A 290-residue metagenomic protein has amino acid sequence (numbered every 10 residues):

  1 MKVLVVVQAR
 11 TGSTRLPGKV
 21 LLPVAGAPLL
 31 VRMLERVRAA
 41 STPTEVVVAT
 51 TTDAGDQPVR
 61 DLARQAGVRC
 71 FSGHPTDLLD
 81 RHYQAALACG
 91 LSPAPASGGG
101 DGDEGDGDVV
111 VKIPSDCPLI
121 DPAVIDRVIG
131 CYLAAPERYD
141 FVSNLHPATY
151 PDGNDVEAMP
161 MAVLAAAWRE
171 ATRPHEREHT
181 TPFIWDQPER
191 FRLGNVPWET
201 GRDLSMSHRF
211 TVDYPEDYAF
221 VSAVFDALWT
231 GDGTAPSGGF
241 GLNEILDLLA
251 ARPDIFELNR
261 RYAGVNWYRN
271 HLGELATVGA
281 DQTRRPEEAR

Functional and structural regions predicted by a protein language model:
K2-T50: N-terminal glycine-rich phosphate-binding loop and ensuing alpha1 helix
V31-G98, G105-G107: Conserved N-terminal catalytic core of the sugar/cofactor nucleotidyltransferase
P75-T76, C117-L119: Acidic metal-phosphate-binding loop of nucleotide-sugar-dependent transferases
Q84, C89-L91, D121-T149: Conserved donor-nucleotide/metal-binding helix-loop-beta segment in metal-dependent transferases, i.e., the alpha-helix
V110: Short aromatic/hydrophobic "clamp" motif used to bind/position activated sugar donors
I113-S115: Active-site acidic Asp-centered loop
V156-W168, P215-A219: Conserved nucleotide-sugar donor-binding and metal-coordinating catalytic region shared by glycosyltransferases
T181-R290: Conserved alpha/beta core of the MobA/IspD/sugar-nucleotide pyrophosphorylase nucleotidyltransferase superfamily
